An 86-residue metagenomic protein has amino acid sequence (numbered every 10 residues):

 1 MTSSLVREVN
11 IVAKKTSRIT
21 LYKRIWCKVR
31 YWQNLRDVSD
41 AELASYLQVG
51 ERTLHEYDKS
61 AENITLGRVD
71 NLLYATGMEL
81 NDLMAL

Functional and structural regions predicted by a protein language model:
T2, V6-R36: A short, Lys/Arg-rich alpha-helix, primarily the initiator
C27-Y46, N71: Short basic helix-loop element that most often maps to the first helix and adjoining turn of HTH DNA-binding modules
L35, A61-I64, A75: Helix-turn-helix/winged-helix DNA-binding modules
E42, T53, D82: Residues in the helix-turn-helix
Q48-I64: Recognition helix of helix-turn-helix/homeodomain-like DNA-binding domains that insert into the DNA major groove
G67-D82: DNA major-groove recognition helix of helix-turn-helix/homeodomain DNA-binding modules
A85-L86: Phosphate-coordinating loops and pocket residues in cytosolic domains that bind phosphorylated ligands
